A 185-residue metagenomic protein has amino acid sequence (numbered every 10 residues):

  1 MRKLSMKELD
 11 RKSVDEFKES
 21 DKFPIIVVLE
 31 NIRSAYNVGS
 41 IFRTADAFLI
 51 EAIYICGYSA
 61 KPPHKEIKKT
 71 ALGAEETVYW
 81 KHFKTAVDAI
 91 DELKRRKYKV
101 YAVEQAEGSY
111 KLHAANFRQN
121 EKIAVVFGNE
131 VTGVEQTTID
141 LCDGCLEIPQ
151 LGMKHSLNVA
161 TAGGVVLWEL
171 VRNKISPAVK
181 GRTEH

Functional and structural regions predicted by a protein language model:
M1-H185: Post-transcriptional modification and biogenesis factors for structured RNAs of the translation apparatus
